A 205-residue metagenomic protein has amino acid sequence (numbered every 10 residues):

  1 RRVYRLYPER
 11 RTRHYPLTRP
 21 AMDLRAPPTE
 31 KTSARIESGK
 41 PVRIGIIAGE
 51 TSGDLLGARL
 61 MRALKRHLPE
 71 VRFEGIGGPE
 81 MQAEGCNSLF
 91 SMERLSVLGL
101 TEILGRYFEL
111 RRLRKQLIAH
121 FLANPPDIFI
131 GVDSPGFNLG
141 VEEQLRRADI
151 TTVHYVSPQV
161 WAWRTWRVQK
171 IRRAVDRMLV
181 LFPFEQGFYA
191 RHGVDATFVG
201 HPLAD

Functional and structural regions predicted by a protein language model:
R1-R2, R19: Intrinsically disordered, low-complexity segments enriched in serine/proline and basic residues
R2-R11: Extreme N-terminal basic, low-complexity initiation segments that serve as generic localization/processing leaders
L6, I36, P41-D205: Active-site and donor-binding regions of nucleotide-sugar-utilizing enzymes
T12, T18-A21, A26-A34: Ala/Thr-enriched low-complexity intrinsically disordered regions
T12-R13, T152: Intrinsically disordered, low-complexity regions enriched for glutamine and histidine
